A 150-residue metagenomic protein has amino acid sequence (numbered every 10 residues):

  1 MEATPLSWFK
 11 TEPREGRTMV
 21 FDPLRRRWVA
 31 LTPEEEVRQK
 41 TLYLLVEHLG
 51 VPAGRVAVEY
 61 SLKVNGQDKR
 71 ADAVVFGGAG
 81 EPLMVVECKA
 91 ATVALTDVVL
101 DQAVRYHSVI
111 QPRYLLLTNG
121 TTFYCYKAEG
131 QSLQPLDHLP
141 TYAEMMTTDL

Functional and structural regions predicted by a protein language model:
M1-Y114, T121-L150: A short, conserved, highly charged catalytic patch centered on acidic carboxylates
